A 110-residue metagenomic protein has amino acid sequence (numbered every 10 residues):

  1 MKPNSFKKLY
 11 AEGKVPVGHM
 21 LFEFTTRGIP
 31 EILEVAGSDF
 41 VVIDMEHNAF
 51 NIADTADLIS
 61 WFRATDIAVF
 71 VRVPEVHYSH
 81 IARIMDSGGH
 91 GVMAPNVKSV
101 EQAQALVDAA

Functional and structural regions predicted by a protein language model:
M1-A110: Expand to "…catalyze enediolate/carbanion chemistry for C-C bond making/breaking, isomerization, decarboxylation
